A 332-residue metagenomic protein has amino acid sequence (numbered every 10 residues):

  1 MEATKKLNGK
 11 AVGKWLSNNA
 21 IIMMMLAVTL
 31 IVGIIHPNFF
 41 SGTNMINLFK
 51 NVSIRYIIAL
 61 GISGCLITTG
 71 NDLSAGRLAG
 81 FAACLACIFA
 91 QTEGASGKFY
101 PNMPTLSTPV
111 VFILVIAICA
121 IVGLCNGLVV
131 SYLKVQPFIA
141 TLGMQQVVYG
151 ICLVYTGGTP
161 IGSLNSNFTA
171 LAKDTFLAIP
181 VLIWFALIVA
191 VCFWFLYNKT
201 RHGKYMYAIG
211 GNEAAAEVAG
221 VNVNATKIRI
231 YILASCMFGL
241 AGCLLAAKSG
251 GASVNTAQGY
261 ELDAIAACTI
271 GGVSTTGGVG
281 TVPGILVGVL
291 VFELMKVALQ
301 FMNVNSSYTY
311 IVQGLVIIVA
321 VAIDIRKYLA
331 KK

Functional and structural regions predicted by a protein language model:
M1-M24, V218, N222-A225, V297-K332: Cytosolic-side transmembrane-helix boundaries in multi-pass membrane proteins
E2-L60, A95-V110: Membrane-interfacial amphipathic/re-entrant helices at transmembrane-helix boundaries
L30-I35, F39-E93, L128-V135, G272-V282 (+2 more regions): Single transmembrane alpha-helix segments in multi-pass membrane proteins
P37-N51, L153, Y197, G203 (+2 more regions): Inter-helical junctions in multi-pass inner-membrane proteins, predominant in energy-converting antiporter-like
G94-Q145, V287-G288: Alpha-helical transmembrane segments within multi-pass membrane transporters and channels
S107-V115, V122-N126, A178-A252: Helix-loop-helix "hairpin" substructures at the membrane interface of multi-pass membrane proteins
P109, L133, P137-T200, T226-R229 (+2 more regions): Transmembrane helix-bundle core of multi-pass membrane transporters and related energy-transducing complexes
F238, K248-G314: Transmembrane alpha-helical segments in multi-pass inner-membrane proteins
